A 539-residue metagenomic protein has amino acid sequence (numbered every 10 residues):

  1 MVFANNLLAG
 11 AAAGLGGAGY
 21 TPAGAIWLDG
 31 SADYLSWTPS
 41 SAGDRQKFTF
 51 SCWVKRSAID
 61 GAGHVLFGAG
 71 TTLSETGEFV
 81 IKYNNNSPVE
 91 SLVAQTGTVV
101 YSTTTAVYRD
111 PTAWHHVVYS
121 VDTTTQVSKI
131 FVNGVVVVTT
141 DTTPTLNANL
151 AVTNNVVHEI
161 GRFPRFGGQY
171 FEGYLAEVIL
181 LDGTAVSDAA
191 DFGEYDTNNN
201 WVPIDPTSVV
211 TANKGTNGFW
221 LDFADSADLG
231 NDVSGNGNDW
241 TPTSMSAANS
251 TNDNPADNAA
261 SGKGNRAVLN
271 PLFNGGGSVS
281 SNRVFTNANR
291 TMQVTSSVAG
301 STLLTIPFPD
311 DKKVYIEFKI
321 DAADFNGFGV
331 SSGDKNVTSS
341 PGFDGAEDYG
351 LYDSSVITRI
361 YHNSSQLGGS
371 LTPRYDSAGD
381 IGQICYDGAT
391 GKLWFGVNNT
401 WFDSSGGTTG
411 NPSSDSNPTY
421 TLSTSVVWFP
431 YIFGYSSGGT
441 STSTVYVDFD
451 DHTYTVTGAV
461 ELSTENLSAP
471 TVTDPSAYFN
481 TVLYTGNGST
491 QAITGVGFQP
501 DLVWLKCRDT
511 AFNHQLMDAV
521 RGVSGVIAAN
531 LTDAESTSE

Functional and structural regions predicted by a protein language model:
M1-Q46, S87-S91, Q95-T98, N154-I160 (+4 more regions): Low-complexity, glycine/proline/serine-rich flexible segments
V2-N6, G10-G24, S31, T142 (+5 more regions): Extended recognition patches within non-cytosolic domains
F3-G30, S51-D60, E78-L150, R165 (+4 more regions): Extracellular glycan-interaction surfaces
D29-F48, V100-R109, P164-G167, P203-A212 (+4 more regions): Short surface loop/edge beta-strand patches of beta-sandwich-type extracellular domains that form ligand-contact sites
S31-V93, V127, T184-A190, F308-D311 (+3 more regions): Extracellular glycan-recognition modules
F50-A58, V117-Y119, I160, L175-L180 (+6 more regions): Short hydrophobic/aromatic patches on beta-strands that form ligand-binding or substrate-lining surfaces
V152-L175, G434-G438: Extracellular glycan-interaction patches encoded by glycine-rich segments
P242-M245, A260-G277, D334, D376-A378 (+2 more regions): Charged, alpha-helix-forming regions
